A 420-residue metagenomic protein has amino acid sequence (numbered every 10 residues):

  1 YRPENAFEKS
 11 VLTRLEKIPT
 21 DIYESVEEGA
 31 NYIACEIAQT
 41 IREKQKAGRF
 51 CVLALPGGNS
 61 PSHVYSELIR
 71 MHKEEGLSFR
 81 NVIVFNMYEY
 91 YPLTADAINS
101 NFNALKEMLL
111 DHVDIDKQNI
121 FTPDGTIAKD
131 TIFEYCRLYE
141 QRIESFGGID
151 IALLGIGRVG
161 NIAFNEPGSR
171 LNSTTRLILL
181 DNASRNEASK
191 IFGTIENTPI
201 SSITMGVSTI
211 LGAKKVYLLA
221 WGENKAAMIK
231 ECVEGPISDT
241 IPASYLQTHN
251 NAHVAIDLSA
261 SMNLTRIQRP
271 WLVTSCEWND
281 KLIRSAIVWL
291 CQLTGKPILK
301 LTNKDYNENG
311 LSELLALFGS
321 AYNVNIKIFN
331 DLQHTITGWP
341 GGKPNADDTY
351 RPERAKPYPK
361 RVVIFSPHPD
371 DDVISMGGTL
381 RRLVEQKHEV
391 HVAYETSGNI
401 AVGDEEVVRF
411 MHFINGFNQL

Functional and structural regions predicted by a protein language model:
Y1-V52, D347-R351, K356: N-terminal glycine-/serine-/threonine-rich phosphate-binding loop
E4-K17, L77-I151, E277: Ligand-binding beta-strand-loop-alpha-helix segment within the catalytic cores of soluble metabolic enzymes
F7, S208, K214-L314: ATP/nucleoside-binding phosphotransfer catalytic cores, i.e., glycine-rich phosphate-binding loops
E43-E74: Glycine-rich N-terminal segment of FAD-binding domains in flavoprotein oxidoreductases, spanning the beta-loop-helix
L55-S60, L154-R158, W221: Glycine-rich beta-strand-to-loop/alpha-helix junction loops that act as flexible
N81-E89, A220, H253-L258, H391-E395: Short internal beta-strands
A163-V207: Class I SAM-dependent methyltransferase SAM-binding "motif I" and its flanking Rossmann-like core
G310-L420: Active-site rim/loop-helix segments in enzyme catalytic domains that contact anionic ligands
